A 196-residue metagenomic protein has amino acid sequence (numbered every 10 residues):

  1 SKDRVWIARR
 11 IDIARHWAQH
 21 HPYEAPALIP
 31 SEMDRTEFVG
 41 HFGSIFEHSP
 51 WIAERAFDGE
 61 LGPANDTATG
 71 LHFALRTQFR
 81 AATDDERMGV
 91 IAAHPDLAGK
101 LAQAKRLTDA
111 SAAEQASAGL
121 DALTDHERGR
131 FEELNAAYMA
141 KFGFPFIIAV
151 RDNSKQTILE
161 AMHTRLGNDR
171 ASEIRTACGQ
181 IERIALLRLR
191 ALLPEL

Functional and structural regions predicted by a protein language model:
S1-A25: C-terminal domain-boundary segment and adjacent tail
Q19-I29, L193-L196: Basic/polar N-terminal segments that are highly enriched at the extreme N-terminus, encompassing both cleavable
P26-S44: Charged, compositionally biased N-terminal leader segments and the immediate start of the first structured element
G43-I52, K105-L107: Short, compositionally biased low-complexity segments
S49-P50, A56, F146: Residue-level signal for inorganic ion chemistry
E54-L134, I184-L196: Aromatic-anchored, charged helix-turn/loop surface patch used as a conserved interaction hotspot
L123, E127-L196: C-terminal non-catalytic interaction appendages of large macromolecular assemblies
